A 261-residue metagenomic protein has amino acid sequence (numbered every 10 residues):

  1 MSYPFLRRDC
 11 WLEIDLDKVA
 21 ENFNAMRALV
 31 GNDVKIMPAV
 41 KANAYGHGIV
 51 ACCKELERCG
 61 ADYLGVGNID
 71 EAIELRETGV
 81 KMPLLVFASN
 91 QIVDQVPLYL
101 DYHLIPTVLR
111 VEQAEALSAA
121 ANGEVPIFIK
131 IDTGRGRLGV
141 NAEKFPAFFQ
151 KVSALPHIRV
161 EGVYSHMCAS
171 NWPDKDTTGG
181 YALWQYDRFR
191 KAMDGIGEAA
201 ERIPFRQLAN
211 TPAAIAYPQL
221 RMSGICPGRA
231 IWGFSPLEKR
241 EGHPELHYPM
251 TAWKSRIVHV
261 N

Functional and structural regions predicted by a protein language model:
M1-I105, E124, R159: A charged N-terminal "starter" segment
R7, A42-C59, E115, A120-V125 (+1 more regions): Active-site loop/helix belt of alpha/beta enzymes
L12, P106-T107, L138, M250: Residues that recognize and position ribonucleotide moieties
L64, I105-P106, R206, I225: Short, well-ordered beta-strand core segments
I69-D70, S89-I92, R110-A114, T211-A214: Short beta->alpha connector loops
T107-V111, R188: A polyampholytic, Gly/Pro-enriched intrinsically disordered region
